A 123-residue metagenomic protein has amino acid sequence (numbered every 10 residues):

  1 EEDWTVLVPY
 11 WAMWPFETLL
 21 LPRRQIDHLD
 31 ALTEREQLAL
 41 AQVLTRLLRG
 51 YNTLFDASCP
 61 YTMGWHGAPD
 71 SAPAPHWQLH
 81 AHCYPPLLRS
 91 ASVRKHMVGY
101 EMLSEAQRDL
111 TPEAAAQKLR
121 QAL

Functional and structural regions predicted by a protein language model:
E1-L123: HIT superfamily nucleotide-processing domains
